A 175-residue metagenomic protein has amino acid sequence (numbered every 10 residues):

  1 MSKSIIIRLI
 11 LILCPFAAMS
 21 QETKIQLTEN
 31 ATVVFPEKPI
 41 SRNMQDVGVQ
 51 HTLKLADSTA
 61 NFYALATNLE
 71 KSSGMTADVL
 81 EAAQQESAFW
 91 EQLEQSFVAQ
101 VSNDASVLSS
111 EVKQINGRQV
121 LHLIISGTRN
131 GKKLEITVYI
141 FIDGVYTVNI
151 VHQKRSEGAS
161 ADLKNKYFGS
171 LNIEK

Functional and structural regions predicted by a protein language model:
S2-I5, A18-A60, A99-S106, V112 (+3 more regions): N-terminal targeting sequences that direct proteins away from the cytosol to non-cytosolic compartments
L11-I12: Hydrophobic alpha-helical transmembrane segments of integral membrane proteins, especially lipid-exposed positions
I40, A66-L69, F141-I142: A short, sequence-level motif marking secondary-structure junctions
V47-K133: Conserved polar/disulfide-associated segments of primarily extracytoplasmic proteins
H122, N149-I150: Structural recognition of the beta-strand scaffold that forms the well-ordered cores of secreted hydrolase catalytic
I136-V138: Periodic aromatic/glycine/histidine/acidic cluster detector with a strong bias toward beta-strand repeat architectures
